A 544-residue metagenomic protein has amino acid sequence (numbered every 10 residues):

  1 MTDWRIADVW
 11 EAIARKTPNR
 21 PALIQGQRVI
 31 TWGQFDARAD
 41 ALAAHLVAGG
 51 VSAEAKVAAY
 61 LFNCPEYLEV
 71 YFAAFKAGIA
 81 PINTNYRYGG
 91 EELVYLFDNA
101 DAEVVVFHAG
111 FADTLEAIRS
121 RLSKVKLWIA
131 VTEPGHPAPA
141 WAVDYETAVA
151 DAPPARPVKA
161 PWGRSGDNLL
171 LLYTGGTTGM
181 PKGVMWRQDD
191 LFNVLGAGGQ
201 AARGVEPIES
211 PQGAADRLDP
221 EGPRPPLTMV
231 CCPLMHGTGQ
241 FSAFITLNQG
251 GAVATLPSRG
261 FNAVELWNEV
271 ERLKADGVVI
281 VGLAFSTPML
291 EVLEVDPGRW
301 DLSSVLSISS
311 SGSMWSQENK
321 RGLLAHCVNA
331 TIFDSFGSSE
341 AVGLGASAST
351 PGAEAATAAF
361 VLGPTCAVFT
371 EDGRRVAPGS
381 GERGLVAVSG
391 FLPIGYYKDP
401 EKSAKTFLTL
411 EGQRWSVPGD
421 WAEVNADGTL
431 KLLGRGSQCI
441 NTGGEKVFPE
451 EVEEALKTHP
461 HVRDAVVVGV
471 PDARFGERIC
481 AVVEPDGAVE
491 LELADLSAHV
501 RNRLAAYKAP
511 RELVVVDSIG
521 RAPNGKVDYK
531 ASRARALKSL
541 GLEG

Functional and structural regions predicted by a protein language model:
T2, N19-C64, L68-F72, G89-V94: Conserved AMP-binding/adenylate-forming core of the ANL superfamily
T31-G33, L169-A197, A201-I208: Conserved AMP-binding A3 loop
A48-G49, I79-A150, V489: Structural core segment of the AMP-binding/adenylate-forming
Y88, V94-Y95, E103-F107, N268 (+7 more regions): AMP-binding/adenylate-forming catalytic core of the ANL superfamily
E146, N248-Q249, A275-I280, L290-E354 (+2 more regions): Gly/Ser/Thr-rich phosphate-binding loop
A152-Y173, M180, M185, R217-L227: Conserved pre-ATP/AMP-binding loop-to-beta segment of ANL
F192-V230, M235-D276: Conserved AMP-binding/adenylation subdomain of ANL enzymes
A367-A387, V424-D427, V489-L493, D528: Conserved beta-loop-beta connector loops within the AMP-binding
